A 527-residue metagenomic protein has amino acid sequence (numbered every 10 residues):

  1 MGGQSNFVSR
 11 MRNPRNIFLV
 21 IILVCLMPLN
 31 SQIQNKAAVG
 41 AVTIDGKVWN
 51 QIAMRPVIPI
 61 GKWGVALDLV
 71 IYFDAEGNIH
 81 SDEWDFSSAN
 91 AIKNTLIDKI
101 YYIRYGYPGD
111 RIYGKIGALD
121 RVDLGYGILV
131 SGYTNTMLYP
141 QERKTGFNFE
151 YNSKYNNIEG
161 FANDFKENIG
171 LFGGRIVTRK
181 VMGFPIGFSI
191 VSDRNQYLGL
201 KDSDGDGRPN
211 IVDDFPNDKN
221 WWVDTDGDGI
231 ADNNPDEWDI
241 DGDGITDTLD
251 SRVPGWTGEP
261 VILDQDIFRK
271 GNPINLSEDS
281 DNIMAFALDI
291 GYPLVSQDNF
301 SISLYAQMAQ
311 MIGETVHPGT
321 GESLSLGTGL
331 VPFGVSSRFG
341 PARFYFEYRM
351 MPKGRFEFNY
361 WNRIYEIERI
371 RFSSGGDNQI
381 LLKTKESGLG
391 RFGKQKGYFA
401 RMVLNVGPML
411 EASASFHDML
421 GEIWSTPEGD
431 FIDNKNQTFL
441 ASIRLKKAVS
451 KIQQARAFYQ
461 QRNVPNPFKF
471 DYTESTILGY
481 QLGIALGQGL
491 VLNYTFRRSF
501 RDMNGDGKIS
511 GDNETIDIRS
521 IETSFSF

Functional and structural regions predicted by a protein language model:
M1-N13: N-terminal secretory signal peptides that target proteins for export/translocation
N13-V20: Sec-dependent signal peptide recognition, specifically the positively charged N-region followed immediately by
I22-N30: Hydrophobic h-region of N-terminal signal peptides that target proteins for export in Gram-negative bacteria
N30-T43, I58, G64-L67, G114 (+1 more regions): Transmembrane beta-strand segments of Gram-negative outer membrane beta-barrel proteins
I33-Q34, K47, G77-I79, D110-Y113 (+5 more regions): Signature for the C-terminal beta-barrel architecture of outer-membrane proteins
V65-Y102, G127-L129, V316-H317, S323: Surface-exposed loop and membrane-interface regions of Gram-negative outer-membrane beta-barrel proteins
I103, N513-F527: Outer-membrane beta-barrel "beta-signal"
T473-T495: C-terminal structured "cap/appendage" subdomains that terminate the fold
